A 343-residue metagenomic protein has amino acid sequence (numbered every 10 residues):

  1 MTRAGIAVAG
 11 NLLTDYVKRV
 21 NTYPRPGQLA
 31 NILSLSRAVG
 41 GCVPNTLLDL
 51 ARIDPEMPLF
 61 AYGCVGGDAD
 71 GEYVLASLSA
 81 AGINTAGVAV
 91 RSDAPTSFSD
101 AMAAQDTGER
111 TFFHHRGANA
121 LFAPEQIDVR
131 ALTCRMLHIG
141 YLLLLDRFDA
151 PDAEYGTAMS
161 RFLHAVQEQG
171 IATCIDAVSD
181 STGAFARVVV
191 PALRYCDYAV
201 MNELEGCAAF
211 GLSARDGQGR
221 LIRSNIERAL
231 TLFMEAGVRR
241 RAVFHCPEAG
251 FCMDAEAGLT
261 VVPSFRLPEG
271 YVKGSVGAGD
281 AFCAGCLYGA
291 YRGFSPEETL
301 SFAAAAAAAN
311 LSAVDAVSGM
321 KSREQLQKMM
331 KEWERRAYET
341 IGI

Functional and structural regions predicted by a protein language model:
M1-I83, F122, Y271-S275, A337-I343: Glycine-rich phosphate/adenosyl-contacting loop at the front of the ribokinase-like
M1-V17, E72-V90, A94, M102-V261 (+3 more regions): Ribokinase/PfkB-type carbohydrate-kinase core domain
L48-D49, A208-F210, V272-P296, L300: Short, small-residue alpha-helix embedded
E56-F60, G258, G289-A303: Phosphate-handling active-site elements
A81, G289, N310: Short alpha-helical functional segments enriched in proximate histidine and acidic residues
R266-G270: Conserved active-site histidine-acidic residue motif and adjacent donor-binding/catalytic loop of glycosyltransferases
